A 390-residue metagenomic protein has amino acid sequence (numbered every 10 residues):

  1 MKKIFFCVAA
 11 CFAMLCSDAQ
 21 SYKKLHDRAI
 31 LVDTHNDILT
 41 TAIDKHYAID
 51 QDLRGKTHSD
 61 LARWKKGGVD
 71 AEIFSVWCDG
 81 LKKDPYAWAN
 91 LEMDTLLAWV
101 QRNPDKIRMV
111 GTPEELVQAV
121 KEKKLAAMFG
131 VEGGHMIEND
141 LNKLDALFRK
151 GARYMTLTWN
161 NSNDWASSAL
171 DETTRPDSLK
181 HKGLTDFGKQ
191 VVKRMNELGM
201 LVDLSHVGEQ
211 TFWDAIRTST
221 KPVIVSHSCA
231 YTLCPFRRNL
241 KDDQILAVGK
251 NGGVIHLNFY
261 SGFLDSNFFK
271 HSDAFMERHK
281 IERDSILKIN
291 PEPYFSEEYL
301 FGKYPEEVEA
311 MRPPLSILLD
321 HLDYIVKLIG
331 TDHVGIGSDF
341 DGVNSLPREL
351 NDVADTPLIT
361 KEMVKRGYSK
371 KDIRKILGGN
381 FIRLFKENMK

Functional and structural regions predicted by a protein language model:
M1-Y22: Bacterial Sec-dependent N-terminal signal peptides
C7-V8, T40, T232: Intrinsically disordered, low-complexity segments enriched in polar/charged small residues
F12-A13, K45, W213, R237: Alpha-helical transmembrane segments and their juxtamembrane interfaces
D18-S178, P235-K390: N-terminal hydrophobic targeting/anchoring segments and the immediately downstream early-domain regions of hydrolases
L157, A166-S167, T174-A247, N251-S261: Active-site core of metal-dependent hydrolases
